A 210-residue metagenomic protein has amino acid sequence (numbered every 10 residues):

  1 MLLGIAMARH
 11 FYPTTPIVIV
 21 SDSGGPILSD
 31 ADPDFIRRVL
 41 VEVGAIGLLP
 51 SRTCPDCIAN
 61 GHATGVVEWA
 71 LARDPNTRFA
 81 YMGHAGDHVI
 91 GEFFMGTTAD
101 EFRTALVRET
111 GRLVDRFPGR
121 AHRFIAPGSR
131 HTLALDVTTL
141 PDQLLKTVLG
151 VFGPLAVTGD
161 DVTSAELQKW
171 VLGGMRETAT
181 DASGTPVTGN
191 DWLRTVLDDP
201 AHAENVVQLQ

Functional and structural regions predicted by a protein language model:
L2-Q210: C-terminal His-loop and adjacent cap/lid subdomain of alpha/beta-hydrolase
